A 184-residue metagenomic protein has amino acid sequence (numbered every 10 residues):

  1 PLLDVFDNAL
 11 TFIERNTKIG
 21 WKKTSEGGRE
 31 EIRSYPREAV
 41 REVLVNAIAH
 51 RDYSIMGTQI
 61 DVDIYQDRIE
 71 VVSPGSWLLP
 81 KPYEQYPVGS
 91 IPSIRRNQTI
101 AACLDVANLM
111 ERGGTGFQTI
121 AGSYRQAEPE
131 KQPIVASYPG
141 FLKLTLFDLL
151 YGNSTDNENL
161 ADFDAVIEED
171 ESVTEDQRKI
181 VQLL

Functional and structural regions predicted by a protein language model:
P1-L184: C-terminal regulatory or interaction extensions
